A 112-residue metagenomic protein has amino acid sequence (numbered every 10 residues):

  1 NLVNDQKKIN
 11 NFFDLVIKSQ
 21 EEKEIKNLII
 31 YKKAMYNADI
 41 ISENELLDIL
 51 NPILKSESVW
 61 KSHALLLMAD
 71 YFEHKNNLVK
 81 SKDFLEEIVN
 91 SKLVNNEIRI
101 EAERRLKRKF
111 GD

Functional and structural regions predicted by a protein language model:
N1-L2: Charged, compositionally biased, marginally structured helical/coil segments
D5, N10-D112: Soluble extracytoplasmic domains of inner/organellar membrane proteins
